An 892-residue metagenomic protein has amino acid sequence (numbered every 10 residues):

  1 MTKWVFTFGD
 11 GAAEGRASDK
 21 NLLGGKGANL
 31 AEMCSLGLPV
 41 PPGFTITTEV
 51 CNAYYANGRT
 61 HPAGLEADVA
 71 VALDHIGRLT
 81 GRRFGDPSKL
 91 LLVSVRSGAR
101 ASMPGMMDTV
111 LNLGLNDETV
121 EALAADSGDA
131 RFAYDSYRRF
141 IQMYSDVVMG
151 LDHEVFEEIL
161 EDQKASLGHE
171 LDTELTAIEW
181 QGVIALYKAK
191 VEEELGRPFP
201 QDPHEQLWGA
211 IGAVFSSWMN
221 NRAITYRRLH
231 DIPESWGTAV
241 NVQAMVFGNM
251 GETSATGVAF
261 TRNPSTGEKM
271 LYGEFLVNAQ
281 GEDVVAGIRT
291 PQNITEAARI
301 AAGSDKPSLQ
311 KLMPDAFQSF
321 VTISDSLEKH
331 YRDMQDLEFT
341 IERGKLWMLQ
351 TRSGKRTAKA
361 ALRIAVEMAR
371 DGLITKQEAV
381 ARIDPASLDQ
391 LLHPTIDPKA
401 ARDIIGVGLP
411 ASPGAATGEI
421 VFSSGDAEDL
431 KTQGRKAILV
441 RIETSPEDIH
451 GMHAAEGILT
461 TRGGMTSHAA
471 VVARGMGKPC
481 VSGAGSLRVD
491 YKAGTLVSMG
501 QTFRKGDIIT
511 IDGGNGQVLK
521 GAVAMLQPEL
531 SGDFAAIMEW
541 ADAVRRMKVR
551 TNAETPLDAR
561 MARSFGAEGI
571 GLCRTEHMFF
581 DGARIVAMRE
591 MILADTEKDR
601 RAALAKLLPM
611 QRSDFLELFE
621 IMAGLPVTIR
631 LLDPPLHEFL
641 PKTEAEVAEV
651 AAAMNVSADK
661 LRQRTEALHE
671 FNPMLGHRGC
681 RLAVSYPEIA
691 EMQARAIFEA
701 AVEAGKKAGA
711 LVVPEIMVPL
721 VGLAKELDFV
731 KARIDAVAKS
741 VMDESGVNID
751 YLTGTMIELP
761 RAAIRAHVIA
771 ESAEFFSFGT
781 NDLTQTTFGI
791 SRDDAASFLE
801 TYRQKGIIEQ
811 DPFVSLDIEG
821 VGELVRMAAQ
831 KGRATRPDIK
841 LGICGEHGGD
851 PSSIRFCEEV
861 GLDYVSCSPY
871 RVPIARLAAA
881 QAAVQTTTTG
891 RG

Functional and structural regions predicted by a protein language model:
M1-D403, P410, D429, R435-I438 (+12 more regions): Nucleotide/phosphate-binding sheet-loop regions of phosphoryl- and nucleotidyl-transfer enzymes
F44, T461-G463, S482-G485, C573 (+2 more regions): Short beta->alpha connector loops at strand-helix junctions that form conserved, small/polar/Pro-enriched
R96-S97, L530-G532, W540-G892: Conserved alpha/beta-domain cores
L229, V380-A437, E443, K505 (+5 more regions): Long, charged amphipathic helices and adjacent flexible linkers at domain junctions
V440-R441, T460-T461, I843-C844, C867: Thr-Gly-centered strand-to-loop micro-motif
E456-R462, C480, G842: A short, small-residue-rich loop immediately preceding and capping a beta-strand
V472-P479, G483: Basic (Lys/Arg-enriched) interaction patch that binds polyanionic ligands
A484-T495: Short, structured beta-strand/loop micro-motifs enriched in basic residues and often containing a Trp
